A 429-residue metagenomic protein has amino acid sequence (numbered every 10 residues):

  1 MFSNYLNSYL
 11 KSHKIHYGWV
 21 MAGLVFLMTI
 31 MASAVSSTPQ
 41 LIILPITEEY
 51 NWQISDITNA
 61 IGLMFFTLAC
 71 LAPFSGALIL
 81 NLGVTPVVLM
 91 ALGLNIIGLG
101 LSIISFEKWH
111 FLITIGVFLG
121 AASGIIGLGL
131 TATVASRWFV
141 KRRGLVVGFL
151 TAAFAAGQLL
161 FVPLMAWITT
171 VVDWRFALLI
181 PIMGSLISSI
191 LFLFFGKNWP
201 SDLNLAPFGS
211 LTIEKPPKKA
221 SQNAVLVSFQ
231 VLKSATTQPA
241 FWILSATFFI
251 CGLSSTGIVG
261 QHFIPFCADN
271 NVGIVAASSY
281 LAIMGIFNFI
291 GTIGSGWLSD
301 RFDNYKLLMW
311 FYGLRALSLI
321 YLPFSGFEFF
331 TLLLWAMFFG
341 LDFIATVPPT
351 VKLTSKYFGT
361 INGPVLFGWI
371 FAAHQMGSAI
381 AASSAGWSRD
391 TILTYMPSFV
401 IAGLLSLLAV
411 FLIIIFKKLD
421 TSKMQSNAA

Functional and structural regions predicted by a protein language model:
Y17-I54, A72-S75, G257-I264: Extracytoplasmic
I30, H110-I126, F249, T331-A345: Hydrophobic core of transmembrane alpha-helices in multi-pass small-molecule transporters, especially MFS/SLC-type
P39-I46, K233-S295, A381: Extracytoplasmic gate region of multi-pass secondary transporters
C70-W109: Conserved MFS/SLC helix-loop-helix module at the cytosolic interface between two early adjacent transmembrane helices
L71-V84, T292-D303, R389-D390: Helix-to-loop junctions at the C-terminal end of transmembrane segments in multipass secondary transporters
V87-G100, K306-Y321: Structural signature of the two symmetry-related core transmembrane helices
I115-A152: Cytoplasmic helix-loop-helix junction between adjacent transmembrane helices in 12-TM secondary transporters
L150-L203: Helix-loop-helix hairpin linking two adjacent transmembrane segments in secondary transporters
